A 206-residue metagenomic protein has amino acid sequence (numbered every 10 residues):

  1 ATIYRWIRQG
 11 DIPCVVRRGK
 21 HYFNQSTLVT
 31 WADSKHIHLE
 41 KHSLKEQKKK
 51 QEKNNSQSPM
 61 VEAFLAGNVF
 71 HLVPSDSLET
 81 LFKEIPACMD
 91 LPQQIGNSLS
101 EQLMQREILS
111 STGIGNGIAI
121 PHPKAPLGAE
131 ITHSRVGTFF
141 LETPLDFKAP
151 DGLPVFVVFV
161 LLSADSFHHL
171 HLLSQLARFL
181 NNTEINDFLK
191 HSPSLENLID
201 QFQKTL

Functional and structural regions predicted by a protein language model:
A1-L206: Cytosolic covalent-transfer regions centered on His/Cys nucleophiles that carry phosphoryl or persulfide groups
